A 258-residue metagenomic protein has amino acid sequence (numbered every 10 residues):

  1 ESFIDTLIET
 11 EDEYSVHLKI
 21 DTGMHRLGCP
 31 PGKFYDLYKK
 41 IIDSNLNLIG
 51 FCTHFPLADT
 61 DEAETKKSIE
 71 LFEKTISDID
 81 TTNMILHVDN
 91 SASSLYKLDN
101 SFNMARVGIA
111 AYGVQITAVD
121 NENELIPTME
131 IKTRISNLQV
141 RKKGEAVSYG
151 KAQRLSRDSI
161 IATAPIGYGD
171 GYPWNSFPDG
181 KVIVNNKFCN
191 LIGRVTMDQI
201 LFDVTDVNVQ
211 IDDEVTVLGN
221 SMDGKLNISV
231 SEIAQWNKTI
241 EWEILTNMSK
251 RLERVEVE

Functional and structural regions predicted by a protein language model:
E1-D78, T82-H87, S101: Active-site-proximal beta-alpha core segment in soluble small-molecule metabolic enzymes
S2-I4, T10, Y14, K66-E258: Active-site anion/phosphate-binding pocket segments in diverse small-molecule metabolic enzymes
